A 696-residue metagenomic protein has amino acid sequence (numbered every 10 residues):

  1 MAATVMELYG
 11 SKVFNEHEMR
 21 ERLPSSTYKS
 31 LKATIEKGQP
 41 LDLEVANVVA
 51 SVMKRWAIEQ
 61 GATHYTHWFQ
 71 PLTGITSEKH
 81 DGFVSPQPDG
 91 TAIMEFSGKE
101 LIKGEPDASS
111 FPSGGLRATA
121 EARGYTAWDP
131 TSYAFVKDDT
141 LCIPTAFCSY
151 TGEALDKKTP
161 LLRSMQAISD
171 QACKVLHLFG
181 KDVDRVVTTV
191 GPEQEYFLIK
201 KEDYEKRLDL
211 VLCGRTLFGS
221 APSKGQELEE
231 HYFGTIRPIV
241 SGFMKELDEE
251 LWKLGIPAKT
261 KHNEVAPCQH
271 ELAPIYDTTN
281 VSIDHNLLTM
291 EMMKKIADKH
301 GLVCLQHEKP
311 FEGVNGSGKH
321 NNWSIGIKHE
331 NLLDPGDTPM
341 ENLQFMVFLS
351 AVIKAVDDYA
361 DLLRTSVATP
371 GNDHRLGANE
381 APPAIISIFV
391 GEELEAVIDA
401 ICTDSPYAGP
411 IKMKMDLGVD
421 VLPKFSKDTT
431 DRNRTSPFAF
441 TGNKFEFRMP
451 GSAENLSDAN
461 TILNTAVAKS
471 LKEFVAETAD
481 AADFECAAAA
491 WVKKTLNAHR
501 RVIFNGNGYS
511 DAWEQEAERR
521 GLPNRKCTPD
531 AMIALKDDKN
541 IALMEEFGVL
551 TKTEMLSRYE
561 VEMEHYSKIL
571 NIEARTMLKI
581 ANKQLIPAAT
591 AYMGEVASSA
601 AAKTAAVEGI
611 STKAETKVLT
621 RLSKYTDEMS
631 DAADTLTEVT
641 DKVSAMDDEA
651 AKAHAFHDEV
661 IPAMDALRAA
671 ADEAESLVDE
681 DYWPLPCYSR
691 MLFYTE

Functional and structural regions predicted by a protein language model:
A2-N15, T34-E36, S223-Y232: Gly-rich Lys/Arg/Thr-decorated short loops/hinges at beta-loop-alpha junctions or inter-strand turns that position
L8-A122: Active-site core of metal-dependent hydrolases
V45, F69, S97, P274 (+5 more regions): Active-site proximal loops enriched in glycine and acidic residues that flank catalytic Cys/His/Asp and coordinate
V45-V49, F69-P71, K99-E100, F147 (+4 more regions): Active-site-proximal loop/turn and secondary-structure-junction residues that shape catalytic pockets, frequently
G74-G90, S109, R207, G214-T216 (+4 more regions): Short linear, low-complexity motifs centered on an aromatic residue
A122-Q306, N315-G318, I325-E560: Glycine-rich, acidic/polar active-site loops that bind/position phosphate-bearing ligands
L210-V211, N286, E308-K309, P335-T338 (+5 more regions): Composition- and surface-driven signal marking solvent-exposed, interaction-prone regions in large proteins
A498-E696: C-terminal amphipathic alpha-helical interaction region
